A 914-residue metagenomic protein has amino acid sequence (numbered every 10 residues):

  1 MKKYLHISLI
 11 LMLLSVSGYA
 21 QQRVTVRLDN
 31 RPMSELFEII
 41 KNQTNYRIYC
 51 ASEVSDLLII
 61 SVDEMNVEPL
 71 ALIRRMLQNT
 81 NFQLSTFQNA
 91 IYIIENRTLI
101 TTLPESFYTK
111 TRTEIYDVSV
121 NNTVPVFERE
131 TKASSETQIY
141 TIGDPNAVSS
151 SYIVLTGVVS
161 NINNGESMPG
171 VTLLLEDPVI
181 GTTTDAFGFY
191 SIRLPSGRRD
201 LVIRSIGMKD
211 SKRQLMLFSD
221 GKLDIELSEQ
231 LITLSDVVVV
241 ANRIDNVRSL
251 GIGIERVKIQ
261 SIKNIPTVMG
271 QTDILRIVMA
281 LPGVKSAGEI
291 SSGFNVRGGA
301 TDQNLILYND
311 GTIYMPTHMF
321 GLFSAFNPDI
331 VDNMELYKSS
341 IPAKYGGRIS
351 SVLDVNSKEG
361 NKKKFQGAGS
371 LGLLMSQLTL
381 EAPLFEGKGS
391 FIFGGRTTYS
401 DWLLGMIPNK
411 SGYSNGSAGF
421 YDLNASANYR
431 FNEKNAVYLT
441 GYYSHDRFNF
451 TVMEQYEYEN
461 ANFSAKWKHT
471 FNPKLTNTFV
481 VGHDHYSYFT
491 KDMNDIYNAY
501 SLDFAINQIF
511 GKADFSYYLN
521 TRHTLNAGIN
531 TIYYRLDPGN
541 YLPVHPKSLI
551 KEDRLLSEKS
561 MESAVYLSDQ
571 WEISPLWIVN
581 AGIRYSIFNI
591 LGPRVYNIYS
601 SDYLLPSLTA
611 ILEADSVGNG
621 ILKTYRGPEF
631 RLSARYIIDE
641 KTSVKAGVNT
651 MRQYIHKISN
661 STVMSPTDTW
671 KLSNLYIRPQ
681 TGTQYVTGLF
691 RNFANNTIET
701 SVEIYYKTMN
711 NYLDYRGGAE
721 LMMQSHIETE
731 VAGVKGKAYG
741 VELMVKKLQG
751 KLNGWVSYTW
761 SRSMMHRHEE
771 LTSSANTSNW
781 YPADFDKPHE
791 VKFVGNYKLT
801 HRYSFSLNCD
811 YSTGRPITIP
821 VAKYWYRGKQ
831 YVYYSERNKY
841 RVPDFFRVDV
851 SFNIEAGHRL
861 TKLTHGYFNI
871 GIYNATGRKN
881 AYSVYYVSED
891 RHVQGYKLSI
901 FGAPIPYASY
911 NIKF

Functional and structural regions predicted by a protein language model:
V16-R112, T183, I254, V296: N-terminal export/assembly leaders
Y19-T25, R47-I60, A147, Y152-V154 (+5 more regions): N-terminal periplasmic "start-of-domain" segments of outer-membrane beta-barrel proteins
D117-N146, T183, G207-K209, G221 (+6 more regions): Periplasmic N-terminal accessory/gating domains of Gram-negative outer-membrane beta-barrel systems
G372-T397, K410-R447, Q455-H483, L519-T521: Transmembrane beta-barrel wall of Gram-negative outer-membrane proteins
S487-F489, R535-K547, K551, N589-E613 (+5 more regions): Surface-exposed extracellular loop regions of Gram-negative outer-membrane beta-barrel proteins, predominantly
Q508-K512, R554, E562-A564, L672-R678 (+5 more regions): Outer membrane beta-barrel strand-and-loop segments of large Gram-negative receptors, especially TonB-dependent
Y706-T708, I727-V821: Gram-negative outer-membrane beta-barrel transporters
R802, Y811-K829, F845-D849, N853-F914: C-terminal beta-signal and adjacent terminal beta-strands/loops of Gram-negative outer-membrane beta-barrel proteins
